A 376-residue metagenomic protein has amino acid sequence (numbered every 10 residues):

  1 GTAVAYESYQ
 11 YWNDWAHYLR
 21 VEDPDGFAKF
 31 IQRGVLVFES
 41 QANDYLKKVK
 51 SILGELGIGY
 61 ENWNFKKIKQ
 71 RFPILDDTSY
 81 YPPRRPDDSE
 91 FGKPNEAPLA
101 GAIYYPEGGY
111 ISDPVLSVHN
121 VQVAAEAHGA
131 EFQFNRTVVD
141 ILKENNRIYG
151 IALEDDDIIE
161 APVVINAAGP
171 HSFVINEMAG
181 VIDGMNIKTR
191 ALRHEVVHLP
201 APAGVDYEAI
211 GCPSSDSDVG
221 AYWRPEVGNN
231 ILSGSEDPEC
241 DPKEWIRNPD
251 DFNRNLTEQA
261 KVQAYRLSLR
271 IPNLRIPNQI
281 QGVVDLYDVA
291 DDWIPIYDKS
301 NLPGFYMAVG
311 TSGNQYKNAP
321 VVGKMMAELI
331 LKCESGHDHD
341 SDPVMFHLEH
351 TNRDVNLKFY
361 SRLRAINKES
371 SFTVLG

Functional and structural regions predicted by a protein language model:
G1-D88, G220-Y222, L375: Dinucleotide-binding Rossmann-like beta1-alpha1 core, especially the glycine-rich loop that anchors the ADP
A3-Y6, V37-D44, Y104-V123, Q133 (+1 more regions): Short beta-strand to alpha-helix junction loop
Q10, P24-F30, L142, R147 (+2 more regions): Active-site substrate-recognition segment that forms the wall of the catalytic cavity or substrate channel
N62, N301-G376: C-terminal lid/capping helical subdomain adjacent to the catalytic/cofactor pocket in oxidative enzymes
N64, F134-R136, Q281: Short loop/edge segments at beta-strand edges and connector loops that shape dinucleotide/nucleotide cofactor-binding
Q70-G101, G336-E349: Charged, glycine/proline-rich intrinsically disordered loops and linkers
L75-D77, R84-N95, I276-V321: FAD-binding beta-loop-beta segment adjacent to the flavin cofactor pocket
F91-V163, A167: Helical element adjacent to the flavin cofactor pocket in flavoenzyme catalytic cores
